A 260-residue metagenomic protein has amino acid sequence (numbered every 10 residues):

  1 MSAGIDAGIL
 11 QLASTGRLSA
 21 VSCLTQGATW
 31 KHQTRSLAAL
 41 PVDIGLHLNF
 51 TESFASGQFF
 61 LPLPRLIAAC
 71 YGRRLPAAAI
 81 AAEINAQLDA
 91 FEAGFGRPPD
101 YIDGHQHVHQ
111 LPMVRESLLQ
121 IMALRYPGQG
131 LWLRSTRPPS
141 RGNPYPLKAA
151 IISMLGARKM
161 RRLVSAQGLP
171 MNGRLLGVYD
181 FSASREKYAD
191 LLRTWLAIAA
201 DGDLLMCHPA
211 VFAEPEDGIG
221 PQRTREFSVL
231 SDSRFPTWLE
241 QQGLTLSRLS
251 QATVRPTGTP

Functional and structural regions predicted by a protein language model:
A3-D43, H47-Y101, P112-P260: Terminal accessory/targeting
H105-Q110: Gly/Ser/Thr-rich loops at beta-strand to alpha-helix junctions that form or flank small-molecule/cofactor-binding
